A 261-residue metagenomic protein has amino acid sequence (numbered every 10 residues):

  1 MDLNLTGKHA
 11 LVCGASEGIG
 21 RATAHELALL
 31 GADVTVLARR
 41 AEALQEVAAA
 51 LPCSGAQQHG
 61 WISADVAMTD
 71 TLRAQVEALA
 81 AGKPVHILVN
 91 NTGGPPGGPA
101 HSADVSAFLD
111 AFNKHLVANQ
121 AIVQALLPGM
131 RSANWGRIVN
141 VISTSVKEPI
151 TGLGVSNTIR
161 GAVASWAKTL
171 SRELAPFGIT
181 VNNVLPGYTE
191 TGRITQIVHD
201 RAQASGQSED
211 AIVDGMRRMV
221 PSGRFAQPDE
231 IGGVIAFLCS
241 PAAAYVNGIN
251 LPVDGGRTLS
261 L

Functional and structural regions predicted by a protein language model:
M1-N4, G18-I19, E148, A236 (+1 more regions): Short C-terminal tail/terminal secondary-structure segment of NAD(P)H-dependent dehydrogenase/reductase domains
H9, S16-E17: Conserved glycine-rich cofactor-binding loop
A32-E46: Conserved glycine-rich Rossmann-like NAD(P)H-binding loop of the short-chain dehydrogenase/reductase
H86, G94, H101-V123, W135 (+3 more regions): Catalytic Tyr-X3-Lys loop
N91-G97, G256: Conserved NAD(P)H cofactor-binding loop of Rossmann-fold oxidoreductase domains
P128, R172-E173, A244: Alpha-helical segment proximal to the catalytic Tyr-Lys
V139-V163, A167-P176, Y188-T189: Catalytic loop of short-chain dehydrogenase/reductase
A175, T180, V246-G248: Short, small/polar-rich loop/turn modules that mediate ligand/substrate recognition or access, typified
